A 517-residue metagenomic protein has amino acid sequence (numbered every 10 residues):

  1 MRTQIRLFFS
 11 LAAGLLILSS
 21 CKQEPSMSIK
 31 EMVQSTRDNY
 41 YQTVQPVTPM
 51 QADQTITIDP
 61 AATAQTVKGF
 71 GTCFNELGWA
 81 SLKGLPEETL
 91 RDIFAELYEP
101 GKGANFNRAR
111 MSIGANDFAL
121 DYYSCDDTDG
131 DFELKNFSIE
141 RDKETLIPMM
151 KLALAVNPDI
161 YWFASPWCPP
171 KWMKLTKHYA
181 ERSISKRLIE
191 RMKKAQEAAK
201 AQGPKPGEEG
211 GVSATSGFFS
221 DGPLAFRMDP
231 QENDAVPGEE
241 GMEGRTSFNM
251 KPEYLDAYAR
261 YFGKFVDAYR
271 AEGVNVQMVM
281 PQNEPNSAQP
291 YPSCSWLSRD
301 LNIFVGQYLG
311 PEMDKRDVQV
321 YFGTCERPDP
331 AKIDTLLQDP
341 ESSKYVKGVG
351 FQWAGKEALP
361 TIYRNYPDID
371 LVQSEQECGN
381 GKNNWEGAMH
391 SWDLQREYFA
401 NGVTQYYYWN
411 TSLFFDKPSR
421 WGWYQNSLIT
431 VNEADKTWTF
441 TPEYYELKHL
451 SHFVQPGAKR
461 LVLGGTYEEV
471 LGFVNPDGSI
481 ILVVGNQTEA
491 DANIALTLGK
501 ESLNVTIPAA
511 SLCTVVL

Functional and structural regions predicted by a protein language model:
M1-F9: Bacterial N-terminal signal peptides that target proteins for export
L18-S20: C-terminal motif of bacterial Sec signal peptides marking the signal peptidase cleavage site
D38-V274: N-terminal catalytic cores of secreted or lumenal carbohydrate-active enzymes
T72, N105, W162, V279 (+4 more regions): Conserved, mostly hydrophobic/aromatic
Y254-K382: Active-site neighborhood of glycoside hydrolase catalytic domains
D370-Y445: Aromatic/acidic polysaccharide-binding cleft in carbohydrate-active enzymes
S427, V431-G478: Glycan-recognition and catalytic regions of carbohydrate-active enzymes
H452, L463-G499, T506, A510: Carbohydrate-binding surface patches
